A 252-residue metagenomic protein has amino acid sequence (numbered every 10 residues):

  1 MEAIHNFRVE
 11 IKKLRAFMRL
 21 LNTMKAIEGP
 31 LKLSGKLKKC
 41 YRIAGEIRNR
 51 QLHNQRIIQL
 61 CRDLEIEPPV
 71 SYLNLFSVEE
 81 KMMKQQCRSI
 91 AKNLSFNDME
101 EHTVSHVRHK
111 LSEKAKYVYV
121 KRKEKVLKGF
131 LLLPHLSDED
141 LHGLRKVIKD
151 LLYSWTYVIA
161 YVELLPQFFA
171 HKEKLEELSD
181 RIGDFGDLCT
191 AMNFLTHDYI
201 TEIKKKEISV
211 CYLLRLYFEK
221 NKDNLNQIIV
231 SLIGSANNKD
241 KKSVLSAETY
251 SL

Functional and structural regions predicted by a protein language model:
M1-L252: Function-determining surface determinants
